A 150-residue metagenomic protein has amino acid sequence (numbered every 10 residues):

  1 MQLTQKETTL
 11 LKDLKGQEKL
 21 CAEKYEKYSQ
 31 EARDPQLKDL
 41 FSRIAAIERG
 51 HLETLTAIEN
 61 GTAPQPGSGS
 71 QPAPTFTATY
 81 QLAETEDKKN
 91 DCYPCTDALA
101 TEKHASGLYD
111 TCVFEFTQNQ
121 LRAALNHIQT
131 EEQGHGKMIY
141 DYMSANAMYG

Functional and structural regions predicted by a protein language model:
M1-T8, G61-C92, M138, S144-G150: Membrane-interacting alpha-helical segments
E7-E31, T77-H127: Acidic/histidine-rich alpha-helical segments that form the ligand environment of transition-metal centers
P35-P72, Q133-A147: Conserved alpha-helical segments that form or flank metal/cofactor-binding pockets of metalloenzymes
